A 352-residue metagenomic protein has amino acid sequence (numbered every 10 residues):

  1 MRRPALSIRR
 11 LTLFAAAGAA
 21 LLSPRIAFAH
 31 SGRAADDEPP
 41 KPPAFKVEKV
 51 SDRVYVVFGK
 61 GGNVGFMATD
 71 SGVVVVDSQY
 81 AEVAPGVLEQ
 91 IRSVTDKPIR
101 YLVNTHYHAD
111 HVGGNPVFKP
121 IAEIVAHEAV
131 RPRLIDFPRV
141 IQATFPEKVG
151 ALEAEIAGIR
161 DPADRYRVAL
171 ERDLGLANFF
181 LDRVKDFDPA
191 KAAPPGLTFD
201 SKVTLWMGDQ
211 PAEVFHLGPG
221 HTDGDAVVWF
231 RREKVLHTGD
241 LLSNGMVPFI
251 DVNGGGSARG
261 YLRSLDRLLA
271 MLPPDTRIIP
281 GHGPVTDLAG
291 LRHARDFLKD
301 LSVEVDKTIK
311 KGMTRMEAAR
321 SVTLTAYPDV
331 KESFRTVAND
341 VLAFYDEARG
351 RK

Functional and structural regions predicted by a protein language model:
R2, G18, F28-D36, A157-V184 (+3 more regions): Accessory terminal helices/loops
R2-G18: N-terminal secretory signal peptides and thylakoid transit peptides that target proteins across membranes
S31-D52: Short N-terminal segments immediately surrounding and downstream of signal-peptide cleavage
F45-Q90, A226-D240: Conserved beta-strand hairpin/beta-sheet module of binuclear metal-dependent hydrolase folds, prominently
R53, M67, D77, I91 (+10 more regions): Divalent metal-coordination and catalytic microenvironments
G72-V73, Y80-E82, T204, P211-D300 (+1 more regions): Metallo-beta-lactamase
R92-P195, T204, D223-D225: Active-site HxH/HxHxD metal-binding segment of metal-dependent hydrolases
